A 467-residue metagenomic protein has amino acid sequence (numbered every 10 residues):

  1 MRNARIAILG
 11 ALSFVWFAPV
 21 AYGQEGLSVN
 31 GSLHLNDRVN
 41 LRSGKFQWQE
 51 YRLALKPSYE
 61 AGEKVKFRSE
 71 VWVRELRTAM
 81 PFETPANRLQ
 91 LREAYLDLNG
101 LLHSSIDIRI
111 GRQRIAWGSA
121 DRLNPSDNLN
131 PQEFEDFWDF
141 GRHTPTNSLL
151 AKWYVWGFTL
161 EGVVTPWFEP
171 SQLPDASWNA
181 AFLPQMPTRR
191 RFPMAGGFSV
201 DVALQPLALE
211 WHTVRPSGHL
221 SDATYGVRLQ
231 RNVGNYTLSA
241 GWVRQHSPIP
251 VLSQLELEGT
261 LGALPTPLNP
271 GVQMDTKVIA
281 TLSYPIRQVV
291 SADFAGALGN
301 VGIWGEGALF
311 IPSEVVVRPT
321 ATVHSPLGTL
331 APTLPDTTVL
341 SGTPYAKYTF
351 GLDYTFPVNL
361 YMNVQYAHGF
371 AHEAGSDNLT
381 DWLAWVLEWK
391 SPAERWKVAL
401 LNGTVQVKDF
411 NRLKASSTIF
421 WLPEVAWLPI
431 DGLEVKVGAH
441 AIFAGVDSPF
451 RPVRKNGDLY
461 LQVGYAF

Functional and structural regions predicted by a protein language model:
Q24-L41, V65-S69: Transmembrane beta-strand segments of Gram-negative outer membrane beta-barrel proteins
L27, E63-R68, S104-I108, G157-L160 (+5 more regions): Repeated loop/turn-to-beta-strand initiation elements of outer-membrane beta-barrel proteins
L35-L41, V73-R77, R112-A116, V155-G157 (+10 more regions): Transmembrane beta-strands of outer-membrane beta-barrel pores
S43-Q49, E83-L91, W138-G141, P216-S221 (+6 more regions): Replace "Gram-negative outer membrane beta-barrel proteins" with "bacterial and organellar outer membrane beta-barrel
S58-A181, G234, A444: Outer membrane beta-barrel
S177-E210, P250-L282, V315-L340, N411-L413 (+1 more regions): Solvent-exposed loop segments that connect transmembrane elements
V243, A295-K408: Detector for outer-membrane/organellar transmembrane beta-barrel domains, recognizing the amphipathic beta-strand
R454-F467: Outer-membrane beta-barrel "beta-signal"
